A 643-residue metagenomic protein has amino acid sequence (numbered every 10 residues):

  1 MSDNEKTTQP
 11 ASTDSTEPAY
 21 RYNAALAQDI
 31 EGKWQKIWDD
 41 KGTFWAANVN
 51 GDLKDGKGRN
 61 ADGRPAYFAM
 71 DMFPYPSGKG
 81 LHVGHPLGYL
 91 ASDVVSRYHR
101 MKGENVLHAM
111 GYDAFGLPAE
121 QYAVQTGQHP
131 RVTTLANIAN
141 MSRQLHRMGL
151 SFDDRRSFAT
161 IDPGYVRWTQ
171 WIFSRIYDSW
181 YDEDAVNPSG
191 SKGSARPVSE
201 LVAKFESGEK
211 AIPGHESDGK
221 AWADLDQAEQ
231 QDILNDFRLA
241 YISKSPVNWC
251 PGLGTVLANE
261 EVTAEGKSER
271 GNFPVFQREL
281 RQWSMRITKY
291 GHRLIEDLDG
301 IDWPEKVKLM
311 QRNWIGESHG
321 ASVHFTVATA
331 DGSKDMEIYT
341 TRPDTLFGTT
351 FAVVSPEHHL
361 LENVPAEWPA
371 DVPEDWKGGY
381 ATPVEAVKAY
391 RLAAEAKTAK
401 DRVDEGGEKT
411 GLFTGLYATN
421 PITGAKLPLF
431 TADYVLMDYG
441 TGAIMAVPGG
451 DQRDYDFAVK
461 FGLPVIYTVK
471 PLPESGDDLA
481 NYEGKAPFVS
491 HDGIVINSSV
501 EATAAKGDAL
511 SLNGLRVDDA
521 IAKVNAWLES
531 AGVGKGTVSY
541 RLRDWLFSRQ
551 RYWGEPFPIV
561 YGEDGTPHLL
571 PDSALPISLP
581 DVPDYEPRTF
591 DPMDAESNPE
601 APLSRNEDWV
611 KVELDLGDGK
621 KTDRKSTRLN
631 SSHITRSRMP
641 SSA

Functional and structural regions predicted by a protein language model:
S2-A27, G32-K33, I37-K41, T126-M336 (+3 more regions): Residue patterns forming the tRNA-binding/recognition surfaces of aminoacyl-tRNA synthetases and related DALR
S2-P10, S15-M70, R100-A109, T133-A139 (+3 more regions): Conserved oxyanion/phosphate-binding beta-strand-loop segments in alpha/beta enzyme cores
D52-K54, K306-E337, A394-F430, W545 (+1 more regions): Flexible, glycine/threonine-enriched loop-and-boundary segments that flank and lead into catalytic domains of large
D52-T134, F158-T169, I338-T341, T345 (+1 more regions): N-terminal catalytic cores of NTP/NDP-binding nucleotidyl/phosphoryl-transfer enzymes
P65, P74-M110, S268, P369-G379 (+3 more regions): Conserved active-site neighborhood of enzyme catalytic/cofactor-binding cores
S92-D93, N105, H358, E362-P471 (+2 more regions): Catalytic alpha/beta core of large soluble enzyme barrels
V275-Q277, S284-T288, H292, F347-T382 (+2 more regions): Nucleotide/phosphate-binding sheet-loop regions of phosphoryl- and nucleotidyl-transfer enzymes
L629-A643: Single conserved hydrophobic/aromatic residue that forms the stacking wall/gate of nucleotide- or nucleobase-binding
